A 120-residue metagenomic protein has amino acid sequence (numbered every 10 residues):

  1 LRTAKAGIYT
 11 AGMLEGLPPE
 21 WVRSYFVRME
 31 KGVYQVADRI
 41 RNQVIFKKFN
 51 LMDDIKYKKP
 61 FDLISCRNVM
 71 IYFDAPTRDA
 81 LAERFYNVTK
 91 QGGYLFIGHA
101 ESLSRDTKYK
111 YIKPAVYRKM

Functional and structural regions predicted by a protein language model:
L1-S65, V69-T77, S102-L103, R118: Extended basic-aromatic, gly/pro-enriched interface segments that bind polyanionic ligands
Y9, A80-E83, K113-P114: Glycine-rich, phosphate-binding/catalytic loops in enzymes
A37-R39, V88, K110: Generic structural signal for beta-strand residues in well-ordered domains
C66, R78, I97, I112-P114: Signature of N6-adenine DNA methyltransferases within the class I
D79-Q91: A short glycine-rich, Lys/Arg-flanked "PGG" loop and its adjoining helix->strand segment in the class I
Q91-H99: Conserved beta-strand signature within the Rossmann-like core of class I S-adenosyl-L-methionine
H99-M120: Class I S-adenosyl-L-methionine
